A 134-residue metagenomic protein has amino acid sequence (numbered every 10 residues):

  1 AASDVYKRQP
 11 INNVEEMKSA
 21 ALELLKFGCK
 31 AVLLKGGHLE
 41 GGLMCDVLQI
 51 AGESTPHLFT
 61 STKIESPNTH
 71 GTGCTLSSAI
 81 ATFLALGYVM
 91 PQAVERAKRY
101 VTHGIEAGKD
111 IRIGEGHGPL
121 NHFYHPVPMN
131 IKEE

Functional and structural regions predicted by a protein language model:
A1-Y6: Short, small-residue-biased leader/transition segments that mark boundaries at the very start of proteins
N13-K18: Charged helix-capping and loop-helix junction motifs
S19-S61: Conserved phosphate-donor
G36-E40, T62-E65, A97-T102: Glycine-rich beta-alpha junction loops
T55-H57, F83-A97: Phosphate-handling active-site elements
K63-I80: Short glycine/threonine-rich catalytic loop with a Thr-x-Gly-x-Asp
T75, A79, F83-G87, H103 (+1 more regions): Solvent-exposed, amphipathic alpha-helical segments
Q92-E134: Charged C-terminal helix
